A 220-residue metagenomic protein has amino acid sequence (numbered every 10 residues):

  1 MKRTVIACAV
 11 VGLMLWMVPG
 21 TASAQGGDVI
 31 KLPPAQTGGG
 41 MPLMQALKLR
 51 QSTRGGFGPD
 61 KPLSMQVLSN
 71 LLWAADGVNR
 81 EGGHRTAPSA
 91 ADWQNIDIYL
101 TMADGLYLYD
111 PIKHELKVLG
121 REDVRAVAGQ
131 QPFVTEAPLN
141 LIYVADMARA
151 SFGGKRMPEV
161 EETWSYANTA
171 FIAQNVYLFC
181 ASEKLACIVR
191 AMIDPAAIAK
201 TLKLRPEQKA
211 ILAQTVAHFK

Functional and structural regions predicted by a protein language model:
M1-A9: Bacterial N-terminal signal peptides that target proteins for export
C8-V18: Bacterial N-terminal signal peptides
A22, I198-T201: A solvent-exposed interaction/effector surface
A24-A137: N-terminal amphipathic, basic helical "cap/leader" segment at the start of enzyme domains
R50, L71, I98, L139-F152 (+1 more regions): Small-aliphatic-rich amphipathic alpha-helix that forms the alpha element of a beta-alpha
F57, Y143, Q214-V216: Short beta-strand element of the conserved SAM-dependent methyltransferase core
K203-K220: A glycine-rich helix N-cap at a beta->alpha junction
